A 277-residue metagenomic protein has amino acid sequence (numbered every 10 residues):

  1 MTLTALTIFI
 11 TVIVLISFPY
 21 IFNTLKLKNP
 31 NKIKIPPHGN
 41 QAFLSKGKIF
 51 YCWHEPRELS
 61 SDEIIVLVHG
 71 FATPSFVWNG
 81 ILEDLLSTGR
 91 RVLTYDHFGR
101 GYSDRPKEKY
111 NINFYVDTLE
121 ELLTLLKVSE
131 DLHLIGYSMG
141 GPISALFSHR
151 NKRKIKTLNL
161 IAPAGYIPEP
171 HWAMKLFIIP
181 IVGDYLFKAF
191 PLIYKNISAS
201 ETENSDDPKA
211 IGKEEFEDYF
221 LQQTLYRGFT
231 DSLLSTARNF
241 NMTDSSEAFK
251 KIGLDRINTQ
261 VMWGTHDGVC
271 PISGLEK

Functional and structural regions predicted by a protein language model:
M1-E63, S87-R90: Alpha/beta-hydrolase fold catalytic core
P30, K188-D255: Conserved alpha/beta-hydrolase catalytic His-Asp/Glu region
W53-E55, H97-I135: Active-site loop/oxyanion-hole signature of alpha/beta-hydrolase fold enzymes
W53-Y102: Conserved HGGG/HGGXW glycine-rich cap/lid loop of the alpha/beta-hydrolase fold
G136-G140, S144: Gly/Ala-rich beta-loop-alpha elbow adjacent to hydrolase catalytic centers
H149, K156-K188, S235, E247: Flexible "cap/lid" loop of the alpha/beta hydrolase fold
F240-N241, T265-C270: Acidic catalytic loop of the alpha/beta-hydrolase fold
D255, V261-W263, D267: Short beta-strand/loop motif that positions the catalytic acidic residue of the alpha/beta-hydrolase fold
